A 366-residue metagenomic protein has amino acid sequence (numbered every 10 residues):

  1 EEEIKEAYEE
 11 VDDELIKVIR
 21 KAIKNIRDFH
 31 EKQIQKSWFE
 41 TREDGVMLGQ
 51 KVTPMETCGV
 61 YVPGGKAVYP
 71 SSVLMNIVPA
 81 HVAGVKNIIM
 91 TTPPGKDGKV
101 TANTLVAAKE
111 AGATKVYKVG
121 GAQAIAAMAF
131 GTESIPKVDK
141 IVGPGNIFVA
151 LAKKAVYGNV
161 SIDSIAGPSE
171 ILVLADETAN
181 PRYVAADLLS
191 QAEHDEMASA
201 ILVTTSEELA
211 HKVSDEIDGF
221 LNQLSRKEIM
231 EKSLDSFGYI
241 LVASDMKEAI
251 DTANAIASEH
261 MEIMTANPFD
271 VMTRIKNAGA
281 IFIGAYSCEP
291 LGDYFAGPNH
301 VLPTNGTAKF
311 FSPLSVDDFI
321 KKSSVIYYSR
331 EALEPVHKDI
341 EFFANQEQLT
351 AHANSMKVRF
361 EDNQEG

Functional and structural regions predicted by a protein language model:
E1-E56: N-terminal Rossmann-like NAD(P)+-binding subdomain of aldehyde/semialdehyde dehydrogenases
Q35-E40, N159, A198-V203, Q223-L234 (+3 more regions): Flexible, glycine/charged-enriched surface loops at secondary-structure junctions
E40-V106: Conserved small-residue-rich beta-alpha loop and adjacent elements that most often cradle the phosphate/pyrophosphate
K86-G95, A200-E207, G284: Short internal beta-strands
G112-S199: Conserved NAD(P)+-binding/catalytic subdomain of aldehyde/semialdehyde dehydrogenases
H194, L202-A278: A glycine- and small/hydrophobic-rich beta-loop-beta segment that serves as a flexible "lid/hinge" or phosphate-binding
N254-G366: C-terminal core of ALDH-fold dehydrogenases
